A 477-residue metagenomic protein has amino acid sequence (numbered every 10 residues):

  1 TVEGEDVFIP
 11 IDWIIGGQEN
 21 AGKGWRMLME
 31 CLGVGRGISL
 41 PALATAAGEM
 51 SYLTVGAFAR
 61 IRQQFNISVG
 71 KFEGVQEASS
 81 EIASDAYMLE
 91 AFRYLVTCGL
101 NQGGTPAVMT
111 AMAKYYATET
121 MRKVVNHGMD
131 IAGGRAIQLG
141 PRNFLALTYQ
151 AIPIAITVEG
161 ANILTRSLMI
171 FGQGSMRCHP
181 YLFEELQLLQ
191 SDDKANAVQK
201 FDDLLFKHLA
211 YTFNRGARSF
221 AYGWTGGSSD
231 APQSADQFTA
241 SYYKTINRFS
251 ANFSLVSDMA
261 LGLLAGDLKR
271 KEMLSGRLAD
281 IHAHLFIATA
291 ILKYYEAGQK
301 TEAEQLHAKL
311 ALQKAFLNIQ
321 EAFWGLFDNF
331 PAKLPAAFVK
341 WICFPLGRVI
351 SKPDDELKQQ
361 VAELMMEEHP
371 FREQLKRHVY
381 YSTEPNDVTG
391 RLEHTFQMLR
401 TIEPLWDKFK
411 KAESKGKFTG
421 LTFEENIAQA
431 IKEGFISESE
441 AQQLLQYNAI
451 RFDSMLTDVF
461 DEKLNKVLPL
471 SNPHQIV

Functional and structural regions predicted by a protein language model:
T1-V477: Flavin-dependent oxidoreductase catalytic core characteristic of acyl-CoA dehydrogenase/oxidase-like enzymes
